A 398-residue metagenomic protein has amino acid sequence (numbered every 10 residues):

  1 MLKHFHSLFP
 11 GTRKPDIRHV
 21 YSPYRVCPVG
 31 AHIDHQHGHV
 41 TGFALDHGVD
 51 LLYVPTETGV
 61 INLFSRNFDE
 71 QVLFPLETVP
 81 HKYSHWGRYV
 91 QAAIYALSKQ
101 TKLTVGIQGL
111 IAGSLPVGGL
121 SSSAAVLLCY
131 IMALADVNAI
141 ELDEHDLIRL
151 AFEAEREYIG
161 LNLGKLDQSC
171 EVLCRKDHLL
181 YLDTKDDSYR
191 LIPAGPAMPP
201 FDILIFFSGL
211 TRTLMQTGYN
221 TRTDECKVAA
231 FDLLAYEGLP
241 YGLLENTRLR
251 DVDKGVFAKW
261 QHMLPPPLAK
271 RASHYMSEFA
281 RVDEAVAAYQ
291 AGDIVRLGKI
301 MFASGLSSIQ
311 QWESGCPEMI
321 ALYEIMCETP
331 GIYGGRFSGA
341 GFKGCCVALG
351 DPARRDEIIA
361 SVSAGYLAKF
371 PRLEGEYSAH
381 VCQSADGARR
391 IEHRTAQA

Functional and structural regions predicted by a protein language model:
M1-H39, Q71-E77, Y83-M198, E328-T329 (+2 more regions): Gly/Ser-rich oxyanion-binding loop with an adjacent helix/lid that shapes the negatively charged ligand pocket
M1-R25, V29, D50-Y83, H178-R336 (+1 more regions): C-terminal nucleotide
H32-D34, F43-L45, F279: A short catalytic or substrate-binding loop motif that flags glycine-/basic-rich loops and adjacent residues that bind
H37-A44, R222-T223: Short Gly/aromatic-enriched secondary-structure transition segments
T41-A44, L52-P55, T101: Short, charge-rich binding segments
A125-L127, C345-G350: FabD-like malonyl-/acyl-CoA
F342: Glycine-rich phosphate-binding loop
